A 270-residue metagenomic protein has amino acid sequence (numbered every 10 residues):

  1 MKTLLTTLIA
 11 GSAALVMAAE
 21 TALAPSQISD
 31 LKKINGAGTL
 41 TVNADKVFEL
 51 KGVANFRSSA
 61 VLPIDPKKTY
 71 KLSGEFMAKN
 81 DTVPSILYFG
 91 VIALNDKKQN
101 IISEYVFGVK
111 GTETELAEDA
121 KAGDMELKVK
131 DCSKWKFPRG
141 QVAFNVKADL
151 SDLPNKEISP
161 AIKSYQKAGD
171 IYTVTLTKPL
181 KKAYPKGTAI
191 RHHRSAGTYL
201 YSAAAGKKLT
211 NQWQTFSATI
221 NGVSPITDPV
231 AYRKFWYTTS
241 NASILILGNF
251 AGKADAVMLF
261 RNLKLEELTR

Functional and structural regions predicted by a protein language model:
M1-M17: Gram-negative bacterial Sec-dependent N-terminal signal peptides
A19-A37, I102-F107, R261, R270: Extracellular carbohydrate-recognition regions
N35-A54, R191: Short carbohydrate-recognition loop motifs
S58-L87, E118-D119, Q214-A231, N262-K264: Extra-cytoplasmic beta-strand recognition segments
N80-V83, I92-A183: Autoprocessing Asn-cyclization modules and mimics
P84-I92, V142-A148, S217-L259: Extracellular beta-strand ligand-recognition surfaces/modules
S103-G123, S151-N155, H193-Y237: Extracellular carbohydrate recognition and processing domains and analogous Trp-centered ligand-binding platforms
L153-P160, Y184, Q212, F235-T238 (+1 more regions): Extracellular carbohydrate recognition
